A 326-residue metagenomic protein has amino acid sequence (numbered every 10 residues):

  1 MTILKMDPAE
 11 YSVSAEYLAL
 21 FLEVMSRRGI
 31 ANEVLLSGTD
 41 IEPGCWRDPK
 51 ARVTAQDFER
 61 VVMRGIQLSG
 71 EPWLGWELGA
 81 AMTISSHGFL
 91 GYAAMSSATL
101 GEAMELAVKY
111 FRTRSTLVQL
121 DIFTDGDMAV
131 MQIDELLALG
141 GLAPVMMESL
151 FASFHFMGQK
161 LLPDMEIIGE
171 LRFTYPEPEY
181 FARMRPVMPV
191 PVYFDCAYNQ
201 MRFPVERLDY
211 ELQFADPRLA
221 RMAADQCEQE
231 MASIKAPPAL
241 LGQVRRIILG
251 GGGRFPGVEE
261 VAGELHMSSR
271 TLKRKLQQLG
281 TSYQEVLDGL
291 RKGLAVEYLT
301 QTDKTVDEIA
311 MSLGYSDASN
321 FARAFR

Functional and structural regions predicted by a protein language model:
M1-M131: N-terminal low-complexity or simple alpha-helical regulatory segments that function as activation/interaction modules
T2-E23, F111, L137, A143 (+5 more regions): Surface-exposed, interaction-prone regions with an acidic/low-complexity signature
G38-E42, A81, T174, G289 (+1 more regions): Short acidic/histidine-centered micro-motifs embedded in hydrophobic/aromatic stretches that mark compact functional
V62, M104, F151-H155, C227: Hydrophobic alpha-helical core bundles mediating ligand binding, dimerization, or RNAP-core interactions
H87-A94, L136-G140, L208-D209, Q229-E230: Short hinge/gating elements
Q119, F123-D209: DNA-contacting interfaces and partner/effector-binding or oligomerization modules in DNA-centric proteins
P178-E179, R183-R326: Extended mid-to-C-terminal alpha-helical interaction segments
